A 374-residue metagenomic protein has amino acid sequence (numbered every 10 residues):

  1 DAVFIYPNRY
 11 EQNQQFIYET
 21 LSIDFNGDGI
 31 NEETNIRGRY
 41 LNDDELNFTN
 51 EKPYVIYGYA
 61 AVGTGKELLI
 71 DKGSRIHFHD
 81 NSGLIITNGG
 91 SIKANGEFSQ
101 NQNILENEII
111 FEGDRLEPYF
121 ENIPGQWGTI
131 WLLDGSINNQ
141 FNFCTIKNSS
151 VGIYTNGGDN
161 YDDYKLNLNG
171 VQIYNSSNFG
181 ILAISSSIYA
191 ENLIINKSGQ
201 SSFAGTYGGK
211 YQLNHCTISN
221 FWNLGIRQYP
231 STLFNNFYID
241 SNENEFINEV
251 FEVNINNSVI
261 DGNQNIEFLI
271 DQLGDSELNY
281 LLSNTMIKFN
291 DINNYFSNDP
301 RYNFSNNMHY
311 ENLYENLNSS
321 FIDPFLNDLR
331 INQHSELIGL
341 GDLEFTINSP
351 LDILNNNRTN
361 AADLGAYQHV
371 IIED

Functional and structural regions predicted by a protein language model:
D1-I36, N327, N332-D374: Surface beta-loop-beta hairpin patches that serve as ligand-binding interfaces in beta-rich domains
I30-L69, D363: Acidic Gly/Asp/Thr-rich repetitive segments characteristic of extracellular carbohydrate-active and adhesion proteins
T34, G89, E108-E112, F120-L132 (+5 more regions): Extracellular beta-strand/beta-solenoid scaffold signature
D44-L46, K52, G58, K66-L68 (+24 more regions): The right-handed parallel beta-helix/beta-solenoid scaffold, focusing on the short coil/turn and N-cap positions
F78-H79, D114, K147-S150, Y174-N178 (+6 more regions): Surface-exposed loop/turn segments connecting beta-strands in extracellular beta-rich domains
N88-Q102: Short edge-strand/loop segments of extracellular domains
F98, Q102-I104, S136, C144: Outer-membrane beta-barrel pore proteins
A183, I188-R330: Predominantly extracellular beta-rich ligand-binding scaffolds that present long acidic/polar faces for carbohydrate
